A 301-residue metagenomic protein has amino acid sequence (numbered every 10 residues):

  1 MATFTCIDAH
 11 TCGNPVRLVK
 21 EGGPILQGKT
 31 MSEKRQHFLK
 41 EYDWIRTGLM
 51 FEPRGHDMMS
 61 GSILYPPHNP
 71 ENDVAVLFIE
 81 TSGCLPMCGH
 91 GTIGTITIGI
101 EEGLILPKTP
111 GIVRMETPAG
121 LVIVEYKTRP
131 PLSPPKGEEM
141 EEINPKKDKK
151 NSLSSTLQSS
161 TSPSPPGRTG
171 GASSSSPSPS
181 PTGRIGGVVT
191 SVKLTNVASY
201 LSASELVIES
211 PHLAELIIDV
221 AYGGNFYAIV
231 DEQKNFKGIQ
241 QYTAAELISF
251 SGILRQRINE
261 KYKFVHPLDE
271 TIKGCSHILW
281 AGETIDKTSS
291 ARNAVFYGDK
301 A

Functional and structural regions predicted by a protein language model:
M1-P130, G187-D219, A228-A301: A glycine-rich beta-to-alpha transition motif near the start of alpha/beta enzyme domains, typified by
P134-E139, G167-T169, T182-R184: Glycine-biased, low-complexity coil/linker segments
N144, D148-N151: Intrinsic-disorder-associated, low-complexity terminal segments enriched in Asp/Asn/His/Tyr and depleted of Lys/Arg
T161-P166, P177-T182: Tandem-repeat architecture and repeat-register "anchor" residues
G224: Glycine-rich ThDP/TPP pyrophosphate-binding loop and its adjacent helix/strand module within ThDP-dependent enzymes
